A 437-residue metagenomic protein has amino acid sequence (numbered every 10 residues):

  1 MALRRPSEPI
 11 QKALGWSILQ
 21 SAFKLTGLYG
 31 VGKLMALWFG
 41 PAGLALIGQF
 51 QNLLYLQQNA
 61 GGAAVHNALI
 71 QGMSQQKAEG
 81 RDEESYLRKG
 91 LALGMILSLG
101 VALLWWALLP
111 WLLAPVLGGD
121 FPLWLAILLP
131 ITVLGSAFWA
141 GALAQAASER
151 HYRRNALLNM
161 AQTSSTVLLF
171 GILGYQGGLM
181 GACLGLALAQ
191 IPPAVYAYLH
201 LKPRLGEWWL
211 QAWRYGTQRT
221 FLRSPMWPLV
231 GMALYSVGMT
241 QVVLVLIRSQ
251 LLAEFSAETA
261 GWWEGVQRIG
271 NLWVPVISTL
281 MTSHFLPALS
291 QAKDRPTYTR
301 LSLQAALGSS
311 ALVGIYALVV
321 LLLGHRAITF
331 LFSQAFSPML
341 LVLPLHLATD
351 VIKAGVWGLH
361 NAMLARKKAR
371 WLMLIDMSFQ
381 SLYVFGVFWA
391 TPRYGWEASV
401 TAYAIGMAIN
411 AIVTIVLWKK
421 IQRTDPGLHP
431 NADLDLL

Functional and structural regions predicted by a protein language model:
M1-L28, R88, R214-Y235, T299 (+1 more regions): N-terminal membrane topogenesis motif
K12-G32, A36, A161-Q162, T166 (+6 more regions): Transmembrane helical elements of multi-pass membrane transporters/channels
A13-K24, F50, Y55, N59-P110 (+2 more regions): Membrane-water interface segments that mark the loop-to-transmembrane alpha-helix transition
L44-G48, N52, A126, A257-R268 (+1 more regions): Small-residue hotspots at the loop-to-helix junctions and early N-terminal turns of transmembrane alpha-helices
G61-A78, A147-S148, E207, V266 (+2 more regions): Helix-loop junctions and terminal segments of transmembrane helices in multi-pass membrane transport/translocation
L109-L129, A257, L322-V351, E397: Interfacial segments at transmembrane-helix termini and the short loops linking adjacent helices
L123, I127, A156-L205, M377-L382 (+1 more regions): Hydrophobic alpha-helical transmembrane segments
L134-L157, S290, A348-I375: Membrane-interface junctions at transmembrane-helix termini in multi-pass inner-membrane proteins
